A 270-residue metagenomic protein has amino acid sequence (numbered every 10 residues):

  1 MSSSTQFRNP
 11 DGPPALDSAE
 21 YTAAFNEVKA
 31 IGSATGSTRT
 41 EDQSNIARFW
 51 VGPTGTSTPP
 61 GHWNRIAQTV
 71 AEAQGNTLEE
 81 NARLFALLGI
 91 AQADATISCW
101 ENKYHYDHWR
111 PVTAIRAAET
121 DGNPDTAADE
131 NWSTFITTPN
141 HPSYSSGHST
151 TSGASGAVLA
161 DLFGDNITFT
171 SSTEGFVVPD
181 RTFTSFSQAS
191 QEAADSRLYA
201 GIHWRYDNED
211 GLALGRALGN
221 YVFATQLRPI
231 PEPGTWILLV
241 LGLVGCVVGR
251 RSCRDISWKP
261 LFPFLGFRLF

Functional and structural regions predicted by a protein language model:
M1-P229: Acidic/polar surface patches and capping/hinge elements
D11-A15, D125, G234, L261-G266: Generic low-complexity segments that are intrinsically disordered, proline-rich and/or Lys/Arg-biased
L84, T235-V240, W258-F267: Generic N-terminal initiation segments characterized by hydrophobic and/or small/turn-forming residues
E101, S172, L243, G249-R251: A generic "cationic amphipathic patch" detector
P229-G234, I256: Bacterial Sec-dependent N-terminal signal peptides
E232-G249: A short, hydrophobic C-terminal helix/tail in secreted or cell-surface proteins
C246-F270: C-terminal membrane-anchoring or membrane-association module
